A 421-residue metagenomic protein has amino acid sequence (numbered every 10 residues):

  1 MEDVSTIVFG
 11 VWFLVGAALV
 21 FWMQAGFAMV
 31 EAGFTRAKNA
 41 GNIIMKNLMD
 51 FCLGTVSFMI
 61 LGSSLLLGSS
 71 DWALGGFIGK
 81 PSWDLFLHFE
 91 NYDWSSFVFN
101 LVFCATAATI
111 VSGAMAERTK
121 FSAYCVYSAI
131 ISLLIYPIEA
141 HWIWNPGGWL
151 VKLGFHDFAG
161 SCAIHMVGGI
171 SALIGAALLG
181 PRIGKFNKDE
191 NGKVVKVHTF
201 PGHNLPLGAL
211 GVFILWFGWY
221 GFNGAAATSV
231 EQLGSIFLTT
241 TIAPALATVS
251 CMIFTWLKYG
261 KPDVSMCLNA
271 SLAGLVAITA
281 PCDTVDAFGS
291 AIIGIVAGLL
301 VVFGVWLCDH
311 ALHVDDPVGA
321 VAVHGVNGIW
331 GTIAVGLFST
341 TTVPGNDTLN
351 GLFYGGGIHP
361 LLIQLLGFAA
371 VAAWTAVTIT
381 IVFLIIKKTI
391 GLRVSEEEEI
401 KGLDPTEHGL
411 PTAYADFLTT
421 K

Functional and structural regions predicted by a protein language model:
M1-K421: Glycine- and aromatic-enriched membrane alpha-helices
